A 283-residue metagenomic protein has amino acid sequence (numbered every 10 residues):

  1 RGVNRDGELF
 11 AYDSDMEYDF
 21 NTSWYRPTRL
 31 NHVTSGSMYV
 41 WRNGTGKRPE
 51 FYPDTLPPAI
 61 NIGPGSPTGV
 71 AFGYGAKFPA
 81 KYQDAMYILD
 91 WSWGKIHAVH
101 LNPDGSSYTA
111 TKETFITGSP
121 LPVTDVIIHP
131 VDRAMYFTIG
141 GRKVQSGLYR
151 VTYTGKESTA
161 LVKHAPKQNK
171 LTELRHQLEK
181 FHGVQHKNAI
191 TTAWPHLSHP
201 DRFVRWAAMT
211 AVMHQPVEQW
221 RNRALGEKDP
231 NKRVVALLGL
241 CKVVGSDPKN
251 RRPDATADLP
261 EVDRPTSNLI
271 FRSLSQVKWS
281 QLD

Functional and structural regions predicted by a protein language model:
R1-F181, A211, L259: Beta-propeller domains with acidic blade repeats across secreted/periplasmic ectodomains and cytosolic WD/CNH propellers
N4, K143, H199-F203, Q215: Residue-level signal for short amphipathic helical patches enriched in basic/charged and nearby hydrophobic residues
W93, Q145, R205, E218-R221: Internal amphipathic alpha-helical segments of the cytochrome P450 catalytic fold
L171-Q185, F203-Q215, N222-G226, V234-N250 (+2 more regions): Structural detector for internal amphipathic alpha-helices that build alpha-solenoid repeat scaffolds
H186-I190, V217, D263-F271: Core helices of alpha-solenoid repeat scaffolds
A189-H196, P200, V204, A211: N-terminal segments that cap or nucleate solenoid repeat domains
H196-P200, A224-K228, L274-L282: Alpha-solenoid helical repeat architecture
